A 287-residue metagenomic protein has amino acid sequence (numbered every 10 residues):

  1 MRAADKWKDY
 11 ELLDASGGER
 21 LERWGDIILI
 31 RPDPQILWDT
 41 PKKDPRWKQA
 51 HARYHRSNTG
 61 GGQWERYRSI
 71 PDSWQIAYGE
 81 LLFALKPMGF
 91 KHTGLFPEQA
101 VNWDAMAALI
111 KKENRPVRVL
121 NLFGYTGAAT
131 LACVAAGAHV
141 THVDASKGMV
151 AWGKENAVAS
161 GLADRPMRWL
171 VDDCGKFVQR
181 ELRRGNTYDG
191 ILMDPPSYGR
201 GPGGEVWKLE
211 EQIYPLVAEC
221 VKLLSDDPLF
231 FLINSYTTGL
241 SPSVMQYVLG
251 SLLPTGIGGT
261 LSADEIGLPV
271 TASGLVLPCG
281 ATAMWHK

Functional and structural regions predicted by a protein language model:
K6-R23, L29-P97, D104: Non-catalytic substrate-recognition/targeting regions of SAM-dependent transferases
P97-R115: Conserved alpha-helix/loop element of class I SAM-dependent methyltransferases that forms part of the SAM/SAH-binding
R115-Y125: Conserved class I S-adenosyl-L-methionine
T126-A138: Conserved SAM-binding loop of SAM-dependent methyltransferases across substrates and taxa, primarily the Class I
H139-D144: Conserved SAM-binding motif I beta-strand of class I
S146-L192: S-adenosyl-L-methionine
E211-D226: A short glycine-rich, Lys/Arg-flanked "PGG" loop and its adjoining helix->strand segment in the class I
P228-K287: C-terminal catalytic and target-recognition region of SAM-dependent MTase-like enzymes, primarily methyltransferases
